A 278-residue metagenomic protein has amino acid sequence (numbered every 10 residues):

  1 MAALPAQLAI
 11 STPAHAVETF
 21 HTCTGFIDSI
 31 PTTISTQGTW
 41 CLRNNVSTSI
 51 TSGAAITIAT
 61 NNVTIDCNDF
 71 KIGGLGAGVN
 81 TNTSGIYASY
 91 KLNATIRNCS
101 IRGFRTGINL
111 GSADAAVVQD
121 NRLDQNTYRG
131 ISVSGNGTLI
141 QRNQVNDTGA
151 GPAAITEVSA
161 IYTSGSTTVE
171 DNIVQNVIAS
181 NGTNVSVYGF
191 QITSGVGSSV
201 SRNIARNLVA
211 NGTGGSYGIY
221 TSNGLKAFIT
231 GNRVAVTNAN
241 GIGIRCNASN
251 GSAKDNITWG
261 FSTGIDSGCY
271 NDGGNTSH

Functional and structural regions predicted by a protein language model:
M1-A16: Sec-dependent, cleavable N-terminal signal peptides
A9, A116, T138, V145 (+10 more regions): Low-complexity, intrinsically disordered tandem-repeat tracts enriched in small residues
F20-D28, T39-S52, V63-T106, H278: Right-handed parallel beta-helix/beta-spiral solenoid domain characteristic of secreted/periplasmic
F20-T24, K71, F228, N250-H278: Functionally critical loop-and-helix segments that line ligand-binding/catalytic clefts of soluble enzyme domains
Q37, A59-N62, C67, T81 (+18 more regions): Parallel beta-helix/beta-solenoid
T51-I56, G78-Y87, G103-L110, Q125-S132 (+7 more regions): Extracellular beta-strand/beta-solenoid scaffold signature
